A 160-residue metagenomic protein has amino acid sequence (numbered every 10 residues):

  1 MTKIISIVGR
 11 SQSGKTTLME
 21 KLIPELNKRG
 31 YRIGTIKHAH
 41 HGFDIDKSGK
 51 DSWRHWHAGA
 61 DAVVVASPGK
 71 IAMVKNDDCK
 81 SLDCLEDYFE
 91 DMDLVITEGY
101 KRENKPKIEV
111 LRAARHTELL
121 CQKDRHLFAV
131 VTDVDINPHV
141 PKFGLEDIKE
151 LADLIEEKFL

Functional and structural regions predicted by a protein language model:
I4: Walker A (P-loop) ATP-phosphate-binding motif of ABC ATPase nucleotide-binding domains
I7: Hydrophobic anchor at the beta1->P-loop junction of P-loop NTPases
S11: The conserved Walker
K15: Conserved lysine of the Walker
K21-D77: N-terminal phosphate/diphosphate-binding loop that engages ATP/GTP or pyrophosphate donors across diverse enzyme folds
D51-R54, S81-D83, R115: Short, hinge-like loop/turn segments at secondary-structure boundaries
V74-R102: Phosphate-binding/switch loop-helix module in NTP-utilizing enzymes
L94, E98-L160: Phosphate/Mg2+-binding loops and adjacent switch elements in nucleotide/diphosphate-handling enzyme cores
